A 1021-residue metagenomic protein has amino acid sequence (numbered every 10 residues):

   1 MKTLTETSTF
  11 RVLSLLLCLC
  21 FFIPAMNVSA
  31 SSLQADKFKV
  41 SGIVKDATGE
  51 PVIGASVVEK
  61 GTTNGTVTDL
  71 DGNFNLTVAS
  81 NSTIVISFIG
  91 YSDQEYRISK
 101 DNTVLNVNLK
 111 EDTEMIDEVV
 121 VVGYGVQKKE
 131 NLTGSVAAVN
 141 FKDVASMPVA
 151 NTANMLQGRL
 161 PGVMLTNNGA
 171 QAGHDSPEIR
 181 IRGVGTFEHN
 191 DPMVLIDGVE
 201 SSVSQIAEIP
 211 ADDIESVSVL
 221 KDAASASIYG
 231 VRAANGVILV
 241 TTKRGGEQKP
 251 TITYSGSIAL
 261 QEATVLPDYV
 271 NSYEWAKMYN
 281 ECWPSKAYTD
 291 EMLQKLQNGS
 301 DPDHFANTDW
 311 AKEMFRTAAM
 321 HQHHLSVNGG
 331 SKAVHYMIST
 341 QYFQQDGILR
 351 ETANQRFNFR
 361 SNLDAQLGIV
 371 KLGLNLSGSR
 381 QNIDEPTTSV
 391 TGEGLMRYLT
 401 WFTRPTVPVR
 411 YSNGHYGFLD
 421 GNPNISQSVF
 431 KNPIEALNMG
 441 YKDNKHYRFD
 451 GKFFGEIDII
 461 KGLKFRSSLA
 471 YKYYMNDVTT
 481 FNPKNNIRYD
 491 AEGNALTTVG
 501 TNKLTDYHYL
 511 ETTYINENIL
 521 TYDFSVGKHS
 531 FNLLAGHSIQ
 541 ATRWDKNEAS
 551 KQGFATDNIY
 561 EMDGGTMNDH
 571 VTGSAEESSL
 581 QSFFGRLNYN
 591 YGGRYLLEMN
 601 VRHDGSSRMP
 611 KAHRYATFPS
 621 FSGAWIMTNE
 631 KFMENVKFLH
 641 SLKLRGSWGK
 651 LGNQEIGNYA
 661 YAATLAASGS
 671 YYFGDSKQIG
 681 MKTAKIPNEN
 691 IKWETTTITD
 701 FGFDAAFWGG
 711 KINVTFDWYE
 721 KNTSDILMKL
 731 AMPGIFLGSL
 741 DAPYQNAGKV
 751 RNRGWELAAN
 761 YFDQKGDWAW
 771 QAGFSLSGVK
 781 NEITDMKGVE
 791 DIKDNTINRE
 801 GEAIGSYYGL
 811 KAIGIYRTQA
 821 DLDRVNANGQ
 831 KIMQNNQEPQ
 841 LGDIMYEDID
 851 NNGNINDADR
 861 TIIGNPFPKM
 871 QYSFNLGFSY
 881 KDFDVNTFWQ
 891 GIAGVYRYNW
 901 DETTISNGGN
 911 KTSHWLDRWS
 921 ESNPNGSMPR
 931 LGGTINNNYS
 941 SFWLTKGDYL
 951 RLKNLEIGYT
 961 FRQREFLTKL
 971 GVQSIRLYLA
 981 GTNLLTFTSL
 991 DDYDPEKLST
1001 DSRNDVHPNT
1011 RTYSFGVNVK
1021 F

Functional and structural regions predicted by a protein language model:
M1-R360, D364-Q366, V370-S379, V390-T391 (+6 more regions): Short, small/polar-rich motifs associated with maturation and membrane association, primarily at protein termini
V44, E59, V67, M193 (+5 more regions): Hydrophobic beta-strand positions
P51, T63, S92-E95, E200 (+8 more regions): Short, solvent-exposed loop/turn motifs
V57, I86, V194, R410 (+4 more regions): Short aromatic-centered micro-motifs
V144, V184, D191, A318-H321 (+4 more regions): Extracellular/periplasmic, surface-exposed regions of secreted and cell-surface proteins
E262, L266-M292, S379-N424, T480-N482 (+5 more regions): A surface-exposed, glycine/aromatic-enriched loop/edge motif typical of exported proteins
L296, D301, N482-D490, Y672-A684 (+5 more regions): Surface-exposed, extracytoplasmic segments of Gram-negative outer-membrane nutrient-acquisition systems
